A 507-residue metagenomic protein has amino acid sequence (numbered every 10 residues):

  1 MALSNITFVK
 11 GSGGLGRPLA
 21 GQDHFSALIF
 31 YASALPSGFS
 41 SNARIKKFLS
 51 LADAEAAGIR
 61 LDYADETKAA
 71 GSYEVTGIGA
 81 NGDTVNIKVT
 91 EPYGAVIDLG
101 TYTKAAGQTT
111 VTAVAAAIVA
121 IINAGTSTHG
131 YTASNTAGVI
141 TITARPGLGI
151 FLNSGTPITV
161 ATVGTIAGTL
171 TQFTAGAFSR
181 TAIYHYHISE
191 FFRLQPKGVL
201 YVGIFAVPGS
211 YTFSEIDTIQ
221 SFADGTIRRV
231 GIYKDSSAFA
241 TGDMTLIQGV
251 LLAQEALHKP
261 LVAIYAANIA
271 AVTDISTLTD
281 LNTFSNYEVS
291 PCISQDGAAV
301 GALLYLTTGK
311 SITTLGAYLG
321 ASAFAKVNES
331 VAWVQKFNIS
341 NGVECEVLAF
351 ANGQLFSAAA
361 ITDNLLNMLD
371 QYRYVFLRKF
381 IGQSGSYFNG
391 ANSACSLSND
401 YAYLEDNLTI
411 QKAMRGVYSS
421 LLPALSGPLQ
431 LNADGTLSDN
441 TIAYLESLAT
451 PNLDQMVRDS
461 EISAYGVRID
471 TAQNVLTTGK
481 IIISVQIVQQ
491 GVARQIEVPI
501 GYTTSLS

Functional and structural regions predicted by a protein language model:
M1-H24, L51-V96, T101-V300: Polar low-complexity, Ser/Thr/Gly/Ala/Asp/Asn-rich disordered segments used for subunit assembly and tip/surface
M1-I45, T504-S507: N-terminal alpha-helical "arm" segments
S26-A32, R228-Y233, G466-D470: Short hydrophobic beta-strand segments
K46, T110, F239-T245, E405 (+4 more regions): Catalytic cores of large soluble enzymes that bind and process phosphate-bearing ligands
G203-F205, I462, G466-S507: Compositionally biased, low-complexity/repeat regions
L278-N286, S290, G297-S330, V334-K336: Long, internal scaffold/assembly segments composed of regular secondary structure
L319-T441, S484-S507: Long, contiguous, structured domain-core segments that constitute the functional module of a protein
D439-S463: Short, hydrophobic/π-rich interface segment
